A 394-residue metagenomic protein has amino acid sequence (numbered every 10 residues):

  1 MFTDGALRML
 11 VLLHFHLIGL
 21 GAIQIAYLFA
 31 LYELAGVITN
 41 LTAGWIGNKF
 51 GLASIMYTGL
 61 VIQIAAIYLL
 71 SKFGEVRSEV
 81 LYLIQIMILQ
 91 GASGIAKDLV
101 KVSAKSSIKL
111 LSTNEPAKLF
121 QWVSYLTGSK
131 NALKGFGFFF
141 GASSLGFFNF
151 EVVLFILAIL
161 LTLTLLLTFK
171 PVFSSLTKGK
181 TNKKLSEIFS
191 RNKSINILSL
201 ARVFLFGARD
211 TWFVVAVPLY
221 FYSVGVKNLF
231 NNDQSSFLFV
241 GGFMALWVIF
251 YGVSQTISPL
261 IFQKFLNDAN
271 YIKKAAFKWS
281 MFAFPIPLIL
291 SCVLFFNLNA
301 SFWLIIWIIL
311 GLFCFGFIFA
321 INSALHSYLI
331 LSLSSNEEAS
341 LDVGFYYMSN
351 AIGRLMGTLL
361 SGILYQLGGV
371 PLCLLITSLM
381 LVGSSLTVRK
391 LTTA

Functional and structural regions predicted by a protein language model:
M1-A35, I197-M244: Helix-loop boundary and gating motifs at the non-cytosolic
A22-I23, N114-L126, F237, S334-Y346: Loop-to-transmembrane helix entry/capping segments in MFS-fold secondary transporters and related SLC/MFSD carriers
G36-I38, V240-D268, W279, A283-I286: Transmembrane alpha-helices of Major Facilitator/SLC transporters
I38-E75: Conserved MFS/SLC helix-loop-helix module at the cytosolic interface between two early adjacent transmembrane helices
V61-E79, M281-A300: C-terminal ends and interior cores of transmembrane alpha-helices in multi-pass membrane transporters/permeases
A66, E79-V100, W303-I321: Hydrophobic core of transmembrane alpha-helices in multi-pass small-molecule transporters, especially MFS/SLC-type
L89-K130: Cytoplasmic helix-loop-helix junction between adjacent transmembrane helices in 12-TM secondary transporters
P171-G207, K227-N232, Q263: Juxtamembrane intracellular "pre-TM" segments in multi-pass secondary transporters
